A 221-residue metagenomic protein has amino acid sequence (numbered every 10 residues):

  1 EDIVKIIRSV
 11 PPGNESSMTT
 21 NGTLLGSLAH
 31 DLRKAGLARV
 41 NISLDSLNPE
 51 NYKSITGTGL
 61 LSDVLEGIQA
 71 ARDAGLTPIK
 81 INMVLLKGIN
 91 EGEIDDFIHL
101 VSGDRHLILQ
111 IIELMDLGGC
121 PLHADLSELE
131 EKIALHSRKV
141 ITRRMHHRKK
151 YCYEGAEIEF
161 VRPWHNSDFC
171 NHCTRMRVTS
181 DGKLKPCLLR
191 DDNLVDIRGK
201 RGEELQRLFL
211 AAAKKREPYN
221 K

Functional and structural regions predicted by a protein language model:
E1-I111: Radical SAM/AdoMet-radical enzyme domain recognition
L114: Short, ordered loop/turn segments at secondary-structure junctions
L117-K221: Accessory C-terminal segments flanking Radical SAM cores
